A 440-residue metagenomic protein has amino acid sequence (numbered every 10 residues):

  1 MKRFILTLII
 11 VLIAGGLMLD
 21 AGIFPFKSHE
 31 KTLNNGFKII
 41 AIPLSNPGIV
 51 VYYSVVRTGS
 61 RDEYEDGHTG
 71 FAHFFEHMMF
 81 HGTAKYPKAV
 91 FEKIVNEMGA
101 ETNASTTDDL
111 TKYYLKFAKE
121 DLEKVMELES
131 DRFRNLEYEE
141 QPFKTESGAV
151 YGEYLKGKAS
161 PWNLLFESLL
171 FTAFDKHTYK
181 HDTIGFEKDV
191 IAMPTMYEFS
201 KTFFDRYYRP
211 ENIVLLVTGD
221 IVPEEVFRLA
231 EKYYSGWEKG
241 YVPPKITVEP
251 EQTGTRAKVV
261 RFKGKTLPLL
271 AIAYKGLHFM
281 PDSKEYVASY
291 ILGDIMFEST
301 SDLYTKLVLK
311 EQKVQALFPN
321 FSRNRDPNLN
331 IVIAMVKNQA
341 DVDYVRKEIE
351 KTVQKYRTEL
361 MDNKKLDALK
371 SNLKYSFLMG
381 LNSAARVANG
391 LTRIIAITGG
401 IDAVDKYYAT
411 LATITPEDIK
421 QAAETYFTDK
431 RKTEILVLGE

Functional and structural regions predicted by a protein language model:
F4-I13: Sec-dependent N-terminal signal peptides
L19-A21: Boundary at the C-terminal end of the N-terminal hydrophobic targeting segment
F24-Y53: Mature N-terminal segment immediately following signal peptide/propeptide cleavage in secreted/periplasmic
T32, E92-V242, K310-E440: Charge-rich, well-structured scaffold segments of protease-associated domains
Y53-K116, H181-G185, F297-K313: M16/MPP (pitrilysin/insulinase) zinc-metallopeptidase core fold and M16-derived inactive scaffolds
V55, V242-D302: His/Glu-based metal-binding/catalytic segments typifying zinc-dependent metallopeptidases
T58-S60, G276, V336-N338: Beta-strand elements of well-folded, non-transmembrane domains
